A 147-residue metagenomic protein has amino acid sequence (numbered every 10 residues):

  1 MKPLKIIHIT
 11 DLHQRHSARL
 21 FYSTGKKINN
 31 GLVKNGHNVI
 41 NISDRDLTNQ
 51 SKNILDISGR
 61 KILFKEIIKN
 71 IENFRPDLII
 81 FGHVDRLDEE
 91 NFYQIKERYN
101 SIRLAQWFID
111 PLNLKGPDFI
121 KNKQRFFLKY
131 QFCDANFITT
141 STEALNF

Functional and structural regions predicted by a protein language model:
M1-K2, K34: A generic structural signal for short, non-catalytic loop/turn and secondary-structure boundary residues
P3-L4, I28: Helix-coil boundary and N-terminal low-complexity module in membrane systems
L4-K5, I102: Nucleotide donor/acceptor-binding cores
K5-H13: Short beta-strand segments enriched in small/hydrophobic residues
L12, A18-F147: Extended catalytic core of nucleotide-activated donor transferases of GT-like folds
